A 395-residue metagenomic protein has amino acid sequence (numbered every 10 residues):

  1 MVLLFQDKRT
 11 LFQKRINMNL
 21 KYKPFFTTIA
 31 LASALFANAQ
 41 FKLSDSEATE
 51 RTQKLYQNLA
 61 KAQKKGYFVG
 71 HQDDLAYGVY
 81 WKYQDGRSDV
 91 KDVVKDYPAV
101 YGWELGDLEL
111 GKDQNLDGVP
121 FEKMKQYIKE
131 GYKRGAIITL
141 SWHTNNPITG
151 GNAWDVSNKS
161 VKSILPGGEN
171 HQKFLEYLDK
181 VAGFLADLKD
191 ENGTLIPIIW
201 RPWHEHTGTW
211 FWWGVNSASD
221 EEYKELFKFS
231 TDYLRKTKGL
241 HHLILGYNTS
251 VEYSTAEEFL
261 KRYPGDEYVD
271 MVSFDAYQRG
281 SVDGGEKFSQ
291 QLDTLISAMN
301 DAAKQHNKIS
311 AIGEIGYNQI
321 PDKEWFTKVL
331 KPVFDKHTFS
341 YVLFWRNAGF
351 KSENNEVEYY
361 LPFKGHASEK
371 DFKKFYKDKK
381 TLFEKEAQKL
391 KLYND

Functional and structural regions predicted by a protein language model:
M1-Q40: Bacterial Sec-dependent N-terminal signal peptides
Q40-V100, G106, N115-G118, E386-D395: N-terminal module-boundary/linker segments of secreted carbohydrate-active enzymes
Q53-L55, W81-V90, E122-K125, G183-F184 (+3 more regions): Alpha-helical scaffolding within the catalytic cores of extracellular/periplasmic polymer-degrading hydrolases
Y67-D73, K308-D395: Substrate-binding cleft of secreted/luminal carbohydrate-active enzymes
H71, R201-W203, F227, T231-E257 (+1 more regions): Aromatic-lined carbohydrate-recognition surfaces of secreted/lumenal glycan-active proteins
D74-Q84, L108-E122, T249-E258, Y277-D293 (+2 more regions): Acidic-and-aromatic substrate-binding clefts and catalytic sites of carbohydrate-active enzymes
Y101-W103, F259-E286, W345-N347: Aromatic- and acid-rich polysaccharide-binding/catalytic face of secreted or lumenal carbohydrate-active enzymes
L110-D232, K236, L240: Substrate-binding cleft of extracellular glycoside hydrolase catalytic domains
